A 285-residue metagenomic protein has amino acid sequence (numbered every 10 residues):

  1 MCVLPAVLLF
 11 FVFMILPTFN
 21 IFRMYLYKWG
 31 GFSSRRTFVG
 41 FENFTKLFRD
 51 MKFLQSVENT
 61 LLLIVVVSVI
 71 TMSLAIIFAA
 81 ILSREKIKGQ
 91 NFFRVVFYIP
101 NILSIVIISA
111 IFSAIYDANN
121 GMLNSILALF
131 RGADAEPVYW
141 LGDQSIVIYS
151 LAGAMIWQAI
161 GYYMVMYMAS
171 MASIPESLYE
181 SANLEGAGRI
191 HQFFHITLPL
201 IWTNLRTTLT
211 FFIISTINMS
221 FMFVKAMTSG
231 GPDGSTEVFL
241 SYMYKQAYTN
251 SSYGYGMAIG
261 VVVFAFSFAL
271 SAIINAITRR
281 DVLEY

Functional and structural regions predicted by a protein language model:
M1-Y285: A structural signal for multi-pass alpha-helical bundles of membrane permease subunits that mediate small-molecule
